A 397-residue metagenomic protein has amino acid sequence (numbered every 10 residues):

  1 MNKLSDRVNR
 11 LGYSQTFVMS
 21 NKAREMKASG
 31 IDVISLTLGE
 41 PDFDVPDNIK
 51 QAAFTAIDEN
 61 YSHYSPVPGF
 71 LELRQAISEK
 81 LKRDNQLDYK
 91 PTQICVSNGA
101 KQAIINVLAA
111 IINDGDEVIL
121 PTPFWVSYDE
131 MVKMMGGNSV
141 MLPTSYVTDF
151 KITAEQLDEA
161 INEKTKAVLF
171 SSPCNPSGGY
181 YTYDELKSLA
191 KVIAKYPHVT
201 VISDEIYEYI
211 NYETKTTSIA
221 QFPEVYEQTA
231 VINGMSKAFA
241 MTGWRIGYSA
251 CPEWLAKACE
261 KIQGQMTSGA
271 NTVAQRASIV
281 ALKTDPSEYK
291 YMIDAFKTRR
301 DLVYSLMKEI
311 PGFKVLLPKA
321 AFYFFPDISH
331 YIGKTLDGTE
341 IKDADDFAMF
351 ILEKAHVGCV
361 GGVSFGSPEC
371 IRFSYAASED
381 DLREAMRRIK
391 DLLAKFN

Functional and structural regions predicted by a protein language model:
N2-L4, G12-S14, M19-K22, M26-V33 (+2 more regions): PLP-dependent class I/II
V8: Substrate/cofactor-recognition hotspot
T37-E40, T55-L73: A glycine-/small-polar-enriched, mobile loop at the entrance of the PLP active site in fold-type I
Y64-S97: Conserved N-terminal alpha-helix of the aminotransferase class I/II PLP-enzyme fold
